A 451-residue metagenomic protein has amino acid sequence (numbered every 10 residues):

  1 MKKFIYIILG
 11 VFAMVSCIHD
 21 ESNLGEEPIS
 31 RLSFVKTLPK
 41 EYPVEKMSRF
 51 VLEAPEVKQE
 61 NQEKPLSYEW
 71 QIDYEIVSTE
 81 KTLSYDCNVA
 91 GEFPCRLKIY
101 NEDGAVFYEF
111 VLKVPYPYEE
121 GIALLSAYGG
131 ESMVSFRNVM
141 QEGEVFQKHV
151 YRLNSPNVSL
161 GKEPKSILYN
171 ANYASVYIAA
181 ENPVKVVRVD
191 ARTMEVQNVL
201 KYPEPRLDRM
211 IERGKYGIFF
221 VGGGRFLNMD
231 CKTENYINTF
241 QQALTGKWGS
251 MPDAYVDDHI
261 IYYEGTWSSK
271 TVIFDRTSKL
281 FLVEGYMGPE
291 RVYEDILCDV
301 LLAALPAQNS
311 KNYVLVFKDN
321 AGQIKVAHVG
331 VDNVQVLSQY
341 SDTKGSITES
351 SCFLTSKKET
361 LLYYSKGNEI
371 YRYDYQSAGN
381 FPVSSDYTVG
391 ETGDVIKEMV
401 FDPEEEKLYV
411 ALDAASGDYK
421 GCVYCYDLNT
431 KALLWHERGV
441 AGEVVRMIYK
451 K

Functional and structural regions predicted by a protein language model:
M1-K46, E102-Y116, I122: Bacterial Sec-dependent N-terminal signal peptides
P43-E60: A short beta-strand segment in extracellular, disulfide-stabilized domains
E60-E69: Solvent-exposed loop segments of extracellular immunoglobulin-like
Y68-C87: Surface-exposed, flexible coil segments in extracellular/virion-facing regions
G129-R137, P183-D190, G224-I237, S268-G288 (+4 more regions): Structural motif
N154-A171, Y202-I218, G223, Q242-S269 (+4 more regions): Repeated scaffold domains used in trafficking and secretory/extracellular systems, primarily beta-propellers
K325-K420: Intrinsically disordered, low-complexity segments enriched in Gly and acidic/Ser/Thr residues that form flexible
L412-K451: Blade-level signature of beta-propeller repeat domains, shared across WD40, Kelch, NHL, RCC1 and BNR/Asp-box propellers
